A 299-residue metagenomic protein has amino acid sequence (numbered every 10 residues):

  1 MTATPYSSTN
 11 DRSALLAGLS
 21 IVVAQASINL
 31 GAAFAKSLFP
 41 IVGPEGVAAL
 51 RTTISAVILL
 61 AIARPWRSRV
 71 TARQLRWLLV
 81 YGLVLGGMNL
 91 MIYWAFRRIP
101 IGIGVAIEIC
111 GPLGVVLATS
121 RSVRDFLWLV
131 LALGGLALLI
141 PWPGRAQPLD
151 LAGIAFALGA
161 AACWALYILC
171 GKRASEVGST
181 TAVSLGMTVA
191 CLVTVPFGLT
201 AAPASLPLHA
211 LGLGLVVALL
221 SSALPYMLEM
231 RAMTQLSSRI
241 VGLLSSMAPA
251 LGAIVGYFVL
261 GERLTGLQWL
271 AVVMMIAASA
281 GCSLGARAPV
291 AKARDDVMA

Functional and structural regions predicted by a protein language model:
M1-G46, V80-L83, G87-M91, V130 (+4 more regions): Glycine-/small-residue-enriched transmembrane alpha-helix faces in small-molecule transporters and effluxers
T2, L16-A17, P40-G87, G114-V115 (+4 more regions): Transmembrane alpha-helices of multi-pass small-molecule transport proteins
T2-S7, T52, S246-A299: C-terminal-most transmembrane helix of multi-pass membrane proteins
R12-A17, I41-E45, A49, V70-L75 (+3 more regions): Juxtamembrane helix-entry segments on the extracytoplasmic side of multipass membrane proteins
V22-L30, F34, I62, L79-W94 (+5 more regions): Hydrophobic alpha-helical transmembrane segments of multi-pass membrane transport proteins, especially secondary
P40-G46, L90-I107, V177-T181, M227-L244: Structural motif at transmembrane-helix junctions in multi-pass transporters
I54-I58, I107-A118, V189-T194, I240 (+2 more regions): Alpha-helical transmembrane segments of compact multi-pass small-molecule transporters, enriched in specific families
V80, C110, R124-P143, A160 (+3 more regions): Hydrophobic transmembrane alpha-helices of multi-pass small-molecule transport proteins
